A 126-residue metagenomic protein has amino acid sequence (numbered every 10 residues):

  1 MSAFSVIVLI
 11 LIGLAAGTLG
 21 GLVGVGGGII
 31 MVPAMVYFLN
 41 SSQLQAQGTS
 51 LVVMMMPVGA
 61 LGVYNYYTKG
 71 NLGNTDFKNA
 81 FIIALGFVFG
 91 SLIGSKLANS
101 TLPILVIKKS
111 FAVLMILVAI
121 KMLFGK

Functional and structural regions predicted by a protein language model:
M1-A16, Y37-F38, Q43-Q45, Y67-K126: Juxtamembrane transmembrane-helix boundary motif
L22-A34: Transmembrane helix boundary and interhelical junction motifs in multipass membrane proteins
Q47-L51: Small-residue hotspots at the loop-to-helix junctions and early N-terminal turns of transmembrane alpha-helices
V52-A60, F89: Membrane-embedded alpha-helical segments of transport systems, primarily multispan ion/solute transporters
